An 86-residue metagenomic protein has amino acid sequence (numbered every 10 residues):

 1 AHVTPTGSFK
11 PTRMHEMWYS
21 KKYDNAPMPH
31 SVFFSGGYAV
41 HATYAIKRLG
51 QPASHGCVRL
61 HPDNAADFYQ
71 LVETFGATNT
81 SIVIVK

Functional and structural regions predicted by a protein language model:
V3-S8, R13-K86: Exported/periplasmic cell-wall-interacting domains
